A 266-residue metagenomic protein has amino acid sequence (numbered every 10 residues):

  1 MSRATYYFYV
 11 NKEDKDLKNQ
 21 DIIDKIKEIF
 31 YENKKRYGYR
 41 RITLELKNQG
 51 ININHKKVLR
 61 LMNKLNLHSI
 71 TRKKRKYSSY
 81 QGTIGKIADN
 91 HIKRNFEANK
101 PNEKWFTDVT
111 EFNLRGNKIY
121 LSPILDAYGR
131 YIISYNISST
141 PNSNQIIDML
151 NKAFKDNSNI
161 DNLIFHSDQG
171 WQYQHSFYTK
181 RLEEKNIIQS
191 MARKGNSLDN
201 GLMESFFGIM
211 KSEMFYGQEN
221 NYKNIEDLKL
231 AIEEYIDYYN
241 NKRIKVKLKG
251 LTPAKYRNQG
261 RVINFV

Functional and structural regions predicted by a protein language model:
M1-T5, D21, Q145, M149 (+4 more regions): Generic alpha-helical secondary structure signal
R3-K100, N196, A254-G260: Basic, flexible linker segments flanking DNA-binding modules in nucleic acid-interacting mobile-element proteins
Y6, I26, I42, V58 (+13 more regions): Mobile genetic element proteins and their domesticated derivatives, centered on retroelements and DNA transposons
K15, E32, I51, F96-A98 (+4 more regions): Conserved, non-catalytic sequence blocks in retroelement Pol enzymes and Pol-derived host proteins
S79-G82, S167-Q169, H175-S176, M191-K211 (+2 more regions): RNase H-like two-metal-ion nuclease catalytic core shared by retroviral integrases and related mobile-element nucleases
R94, A98-I133, S139-P141: An active-site-proximal beta-strand-loop segment
N136-S158: Active-site beta-loop-alpha junctions of metal-dependent nucleic acid enzymes, especially the RNase H-like/DDE
E183-I187, K211-V266: C-terminal domain-tail junction helix/linker
